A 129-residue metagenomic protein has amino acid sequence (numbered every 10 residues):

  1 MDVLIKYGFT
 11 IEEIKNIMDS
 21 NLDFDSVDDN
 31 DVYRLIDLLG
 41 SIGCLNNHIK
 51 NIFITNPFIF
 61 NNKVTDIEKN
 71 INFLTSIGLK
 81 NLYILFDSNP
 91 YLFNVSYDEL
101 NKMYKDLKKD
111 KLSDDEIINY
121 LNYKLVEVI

Functional and structural regions predicted by a protein language model:
M1-I129: Long amphipathic alpha-helical repeat/alpha-solenoid cores
